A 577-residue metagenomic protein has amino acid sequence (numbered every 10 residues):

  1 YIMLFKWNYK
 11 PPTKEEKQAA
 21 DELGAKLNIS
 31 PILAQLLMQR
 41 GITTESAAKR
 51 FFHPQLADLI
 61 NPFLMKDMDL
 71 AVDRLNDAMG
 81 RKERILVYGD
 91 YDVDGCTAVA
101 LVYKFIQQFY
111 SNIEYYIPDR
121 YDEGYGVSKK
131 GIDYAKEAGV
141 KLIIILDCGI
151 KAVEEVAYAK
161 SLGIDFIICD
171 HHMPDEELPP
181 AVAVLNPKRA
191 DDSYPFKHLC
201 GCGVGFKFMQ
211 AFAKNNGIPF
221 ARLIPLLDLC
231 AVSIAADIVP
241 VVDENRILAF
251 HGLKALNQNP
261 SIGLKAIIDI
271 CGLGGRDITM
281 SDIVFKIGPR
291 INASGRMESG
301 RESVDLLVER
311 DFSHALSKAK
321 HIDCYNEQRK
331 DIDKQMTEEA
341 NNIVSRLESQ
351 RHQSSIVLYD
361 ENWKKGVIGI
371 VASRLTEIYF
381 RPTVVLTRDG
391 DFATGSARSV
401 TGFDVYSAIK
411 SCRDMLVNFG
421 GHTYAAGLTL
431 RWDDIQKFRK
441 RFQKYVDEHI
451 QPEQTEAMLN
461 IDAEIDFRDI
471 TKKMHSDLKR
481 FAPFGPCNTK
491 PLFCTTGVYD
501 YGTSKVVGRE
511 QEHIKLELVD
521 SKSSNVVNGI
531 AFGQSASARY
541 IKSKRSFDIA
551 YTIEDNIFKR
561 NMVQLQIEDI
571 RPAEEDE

Functional and structural regions predicted by a protein language model:
L4, P11-L142, L162-G163, A213-D434 (+3 more regions): Hydrophobic helix-and-loop "lid/oligomerization" segment in the mid-to-C-terminal part of catalytic domains
D77-E83, H314-K320, C324-L358, S411-E577: Mid-to-C-terminal polyanion-binding domains and interfaces
D92, G149-K151, M173, R189-A190 (+14 more regions): Short, glycine-/Ser/Thr-/acidic-enriched flexible segments
V99-A100, S128-K129, V156, L178 (+5 more regions): Conserved strand-to-helix beginnings and helix N-cap segments that scaffold or border functional pockets
L101, P179-I218, L223-A235: Short alpha-helices
N112-E114, D165, A183, N528: Conserved beta-strand segments of alpha/beta enzyme cores
K141, V182, D548: Conserved acidic residues
L146-L199: Histidine/acidic-residue-rich, glycine-tolerant segments that coordinate divalent metal ions
